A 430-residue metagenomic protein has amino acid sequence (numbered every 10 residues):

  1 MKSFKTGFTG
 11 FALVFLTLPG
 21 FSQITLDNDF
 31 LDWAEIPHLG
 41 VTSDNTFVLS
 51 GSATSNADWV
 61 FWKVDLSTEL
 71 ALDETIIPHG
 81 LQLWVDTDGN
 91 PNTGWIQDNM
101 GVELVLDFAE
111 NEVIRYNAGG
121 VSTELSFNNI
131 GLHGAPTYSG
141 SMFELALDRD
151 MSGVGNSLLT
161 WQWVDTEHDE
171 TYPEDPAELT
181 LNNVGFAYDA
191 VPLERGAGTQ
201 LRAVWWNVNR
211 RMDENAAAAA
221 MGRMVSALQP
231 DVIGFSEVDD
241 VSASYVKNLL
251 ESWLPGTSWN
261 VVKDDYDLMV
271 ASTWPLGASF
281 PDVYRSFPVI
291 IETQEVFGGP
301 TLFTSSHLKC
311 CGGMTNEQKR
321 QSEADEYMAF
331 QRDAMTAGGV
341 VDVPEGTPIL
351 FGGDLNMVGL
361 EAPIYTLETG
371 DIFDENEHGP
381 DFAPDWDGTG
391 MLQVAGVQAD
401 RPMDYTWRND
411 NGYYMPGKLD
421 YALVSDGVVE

Functional and structural regions predicted by a protein language model:
M1-F11: Bacterial N-terminal signal peptides that target proteins for export
T17-P19: N-terminal signal peptide c-region/cleavage motif recognized by signal peptidases
Q23, L145, M151-G153, D169-L179 (+4 more regions): Metal-dependent phosphoester-hydrolase catalytic domains
I24-E112, Q162, T166-T171: Surface-exposed, glycine/proline- and aromatic-rich loop segments on solvent-exposed faces across compartments
A135-A187: Ser/Thr/Pro-rich, low-complexity mucin-like regions that serve as glycosylated stalks/linkers or repetitive adhesive
P173-W253, K263-D267, T301, K319-D325: N-terminal, active-site-proximal structural segment of metallo-dependent hydrolase catalytic domains
W206-V208, M221-S244, F303, Y327 (+3 more regions): Active-site beta-strand/loop signature of hydrolases that rely on acidic residues for catalysis
V238-G312: Structured beta-strand-rich core segments of catalytic domains in phosphoester-bond hydrolases
